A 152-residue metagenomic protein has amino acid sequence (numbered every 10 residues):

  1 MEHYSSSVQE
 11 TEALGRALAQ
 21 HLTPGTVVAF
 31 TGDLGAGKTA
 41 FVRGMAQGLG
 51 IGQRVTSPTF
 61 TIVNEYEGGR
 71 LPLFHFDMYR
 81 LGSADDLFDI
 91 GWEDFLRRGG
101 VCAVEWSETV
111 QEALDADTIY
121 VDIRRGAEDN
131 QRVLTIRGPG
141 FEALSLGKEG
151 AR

Functional and structural regions predicted by a protein language model:
M1-A17: N-terminal pre-Walker A segment at the start of P-loop NTPase domains
M1-E2, Q47, D85-L87, E93-R152: Short phosphate-coordinating micro-motif centered on Lys-Gly-acidic
A19-G25: Phosphate-binding P-loop
V28-F30: Hydrophobic anchor at the beta1->P-loop junction of P-loop NTPases
L34: The conserved Walker
K38: Conserved lysine of the Walker
R54, E65-W106: Conserved nucleotide-sensing/catalytic segment adjacent to the nucleotide-binding pocket in NTP-handling enzymes
